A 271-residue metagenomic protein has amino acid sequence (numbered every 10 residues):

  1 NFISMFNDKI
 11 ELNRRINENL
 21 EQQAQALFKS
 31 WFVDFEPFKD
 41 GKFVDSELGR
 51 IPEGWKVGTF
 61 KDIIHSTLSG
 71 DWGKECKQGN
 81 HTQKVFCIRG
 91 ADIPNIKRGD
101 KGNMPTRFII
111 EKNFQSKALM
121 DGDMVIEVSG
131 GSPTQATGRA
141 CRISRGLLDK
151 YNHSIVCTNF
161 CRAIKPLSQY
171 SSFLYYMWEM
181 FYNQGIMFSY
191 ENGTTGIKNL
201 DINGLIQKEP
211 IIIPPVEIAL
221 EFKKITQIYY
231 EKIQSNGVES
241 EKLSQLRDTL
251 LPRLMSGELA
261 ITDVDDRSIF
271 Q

Functional and structural regions predicted by a protein language model:
N1, H153-C161, M187-L220: A short glycine-rich beta-alpha junction/loop motif
N1-V33, F38-W72, I212, V216-T262: Non-catalytic DNA-recognition/assembly elements of restriction-modification systems
S4, K112-N113, T194: Short, solvent-exposed loop/turn positions at domain surfaces that link secondary-structure elements or cap domain
F38-K42, G73-N80, G102-N103, S189-E191: Short coil/turn segments at secondary-structure boundaries
K61-K77, A91-E127, G131-S132, G146: Sequence-specific dsDNA recognition surfaces
P94-P105, E127-C157, S172, Y176 (+1 more regions): Short, ligand-facing micro-motifs at secondary-structure edges
R162-N183: Glycine- and charge-enriched low-complexity intrinsically disordered segments
A260, V264-Q271: Amphipathic heptad-repeat alpha-helical coiled-coil/stalk segments that mediate oligomerization, filament/stalk
